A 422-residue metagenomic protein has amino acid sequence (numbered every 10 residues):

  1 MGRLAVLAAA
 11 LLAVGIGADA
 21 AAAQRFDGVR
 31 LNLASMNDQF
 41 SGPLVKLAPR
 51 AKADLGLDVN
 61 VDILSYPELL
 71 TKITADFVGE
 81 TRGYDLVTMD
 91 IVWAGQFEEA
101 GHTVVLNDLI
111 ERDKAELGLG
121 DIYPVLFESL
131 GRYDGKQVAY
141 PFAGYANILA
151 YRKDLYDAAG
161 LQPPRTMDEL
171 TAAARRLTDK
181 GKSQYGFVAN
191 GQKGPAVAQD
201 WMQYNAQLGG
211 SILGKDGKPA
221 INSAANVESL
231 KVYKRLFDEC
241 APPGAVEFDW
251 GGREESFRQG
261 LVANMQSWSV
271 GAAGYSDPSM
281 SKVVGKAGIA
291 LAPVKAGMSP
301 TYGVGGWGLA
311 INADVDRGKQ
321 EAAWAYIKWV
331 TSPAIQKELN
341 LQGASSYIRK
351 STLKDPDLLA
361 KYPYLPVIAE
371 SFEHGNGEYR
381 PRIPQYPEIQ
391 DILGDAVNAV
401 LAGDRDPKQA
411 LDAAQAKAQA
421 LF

Functional and structural regions predicted by a protein language model:
R25-R30, A53, D58-V59, D157 (+2 more regions): Conserved C-terminal helix/tail region of periplasmic/extracytoplasmic solute-binding proteins
F26-K46, L64-Y66, P195, G297 (+1 more regions): Extracytoplasmic "Venus flytrap"
D27-D38, L57-D62, D85-L86, V138 (+2 more regions): Short, well-ordered beta-strand elements
K46-I122, D154, A158-R165, G260-N264 (+2 more regions): Extracytoplasmic "Venus flytrap"/periplasmic binding protein-like
I91-A146, V197-D200, L208, V284-P293 (+2 more regions): Hinge/lid segment of periplasmic solute-binding proteins
E111, S269-V284, K295-D395: C-terminal lobe and pocket-closing loops of periplasmic/extracytoplasmic Venus-flytrap solute-binding proteins
Y133-F142, N147, T171-P219, V262: Extracytoplasmic/periplasmic solute-binding protein
A173-L177, G217-V246: Glycine-centered hinge/linker elements that transmit conformational signals in sensory and ligand-binding systems
